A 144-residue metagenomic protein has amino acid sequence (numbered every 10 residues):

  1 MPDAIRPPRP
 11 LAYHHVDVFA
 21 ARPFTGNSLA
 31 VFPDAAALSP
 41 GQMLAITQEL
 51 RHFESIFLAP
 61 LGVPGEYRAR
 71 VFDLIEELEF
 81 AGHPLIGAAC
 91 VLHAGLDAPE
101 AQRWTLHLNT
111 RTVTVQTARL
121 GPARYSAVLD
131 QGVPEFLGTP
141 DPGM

Functional and structural regions predicted by a protein language model:
M1-T25: N-terminal, positively charged, Ser/Thr/Ala/Gly-biased leader segments that form transit/presequence-like amphipathic
P7-P8, L44-I56, A101-A118: Short, conserved aromatic-histidine micro-motifs
F19, A59-L61, Q116-L120: Short beta-strand micro-motifs enriched in acidic
F24-F32: Generic N-terminal amphipathic, Lys/Arg-enriched alpha-helix
V31-D34, L58-A59: Short beta-strand-to-turn element immediately C-terminal to the catalytic PLP-Schiff-base lysine in fold type I
Q42-L78: Anion-binding (especially nucleotide phosphate/pyrophosphate-binding) glycine-rich loop and adjoining beta-alpha core
E66, F72-M144: Acidic, low-complexity central loop/insert segments
